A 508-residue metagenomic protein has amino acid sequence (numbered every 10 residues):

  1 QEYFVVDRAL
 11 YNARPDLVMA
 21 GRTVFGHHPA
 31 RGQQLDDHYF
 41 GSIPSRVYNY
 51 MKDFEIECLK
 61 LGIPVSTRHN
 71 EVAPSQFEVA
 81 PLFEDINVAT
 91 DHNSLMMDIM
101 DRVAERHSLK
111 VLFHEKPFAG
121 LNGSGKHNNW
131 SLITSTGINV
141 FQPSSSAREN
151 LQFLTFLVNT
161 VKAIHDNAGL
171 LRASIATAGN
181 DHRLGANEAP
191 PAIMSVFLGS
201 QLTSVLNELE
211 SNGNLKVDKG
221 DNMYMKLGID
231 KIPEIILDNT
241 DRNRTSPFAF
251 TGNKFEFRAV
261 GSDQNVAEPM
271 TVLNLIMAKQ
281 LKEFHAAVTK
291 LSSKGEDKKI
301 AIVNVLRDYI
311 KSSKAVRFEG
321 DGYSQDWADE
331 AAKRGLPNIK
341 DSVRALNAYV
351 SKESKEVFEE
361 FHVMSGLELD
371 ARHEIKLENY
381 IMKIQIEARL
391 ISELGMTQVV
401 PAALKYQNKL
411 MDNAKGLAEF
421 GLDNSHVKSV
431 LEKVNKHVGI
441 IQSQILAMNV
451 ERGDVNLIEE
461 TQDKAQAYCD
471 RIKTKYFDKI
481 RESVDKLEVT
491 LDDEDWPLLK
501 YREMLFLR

Functional and structural regions predicted by a protein language model:
Q1-F113, N122-E374: Glycine-rich, acidic/polar active-site loops that bind/position phosphate-bearing ligands
E115-P117: Short, well-ordered turn and helix-capping elements at secondary-structure junctions
D308-R508: C-terminal amphipathic alpha-helical interaction region
